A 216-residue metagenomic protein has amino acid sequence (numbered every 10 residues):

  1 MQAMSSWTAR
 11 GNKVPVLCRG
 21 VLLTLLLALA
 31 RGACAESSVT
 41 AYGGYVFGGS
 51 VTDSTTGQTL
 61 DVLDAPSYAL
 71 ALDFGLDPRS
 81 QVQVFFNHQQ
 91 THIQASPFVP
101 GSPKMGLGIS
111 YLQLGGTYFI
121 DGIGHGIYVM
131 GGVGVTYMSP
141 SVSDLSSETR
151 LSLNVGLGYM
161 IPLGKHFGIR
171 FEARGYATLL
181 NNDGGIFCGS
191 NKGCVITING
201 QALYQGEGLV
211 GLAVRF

Functional and structural regions predicted by a protein language model:
M1-V16: N-terminal secretory signal peptides that target proteins for export/translocation
V16-L23: Sec-dependent signal peptide recognition, specifically the positively charged N-region followed immediately by
A33-S37: Boundary at the C-terminal end of the N-terminal hydrophobic targeting segment
S38, A71-L153, I161-F167, L203-F216: Gram-negative (and chloroplast) outer-membrane scaffold detector with strong preference for beta-barrel transmembrane
V46-Y68, E148-T149: Surface-exposed strand-loop-strand hairpins of Gram-negative outer-membrane beta-barrel proteins
S50-D53, Q58-L60, S96-S102, L180-G200: Solvent-exposed loop segments that connect transmembrane elements
G164-F216: Predominantly the C-terminal beta-signal and adjacent terminal strand-loop region of outer-membrane beta-barrel
